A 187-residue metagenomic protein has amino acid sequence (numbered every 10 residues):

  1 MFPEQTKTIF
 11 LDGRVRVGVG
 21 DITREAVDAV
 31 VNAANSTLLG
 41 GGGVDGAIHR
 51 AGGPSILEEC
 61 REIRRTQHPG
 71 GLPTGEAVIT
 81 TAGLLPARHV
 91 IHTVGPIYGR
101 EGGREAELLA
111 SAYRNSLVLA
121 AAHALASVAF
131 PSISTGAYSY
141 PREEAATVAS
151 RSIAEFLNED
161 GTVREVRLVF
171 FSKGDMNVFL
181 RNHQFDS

Functional and structural regions predicted by a protein language model:
M1-S187: Macrodomain-like recognition of ADP-ribose-binding/processing modules
